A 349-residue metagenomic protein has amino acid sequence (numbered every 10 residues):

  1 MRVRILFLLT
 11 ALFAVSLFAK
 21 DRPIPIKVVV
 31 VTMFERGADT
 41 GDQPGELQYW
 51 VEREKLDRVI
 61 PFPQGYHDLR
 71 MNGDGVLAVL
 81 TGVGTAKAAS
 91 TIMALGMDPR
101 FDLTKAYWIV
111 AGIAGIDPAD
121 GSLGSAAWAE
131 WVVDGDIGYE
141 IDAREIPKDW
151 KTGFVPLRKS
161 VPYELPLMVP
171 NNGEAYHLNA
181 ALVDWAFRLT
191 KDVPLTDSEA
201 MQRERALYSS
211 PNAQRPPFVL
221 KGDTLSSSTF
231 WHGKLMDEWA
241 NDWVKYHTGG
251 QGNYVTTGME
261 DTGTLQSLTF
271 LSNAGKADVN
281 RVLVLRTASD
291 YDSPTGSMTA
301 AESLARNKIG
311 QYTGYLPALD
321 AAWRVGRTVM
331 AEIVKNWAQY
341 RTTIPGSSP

Functional and structural regions predicted by a protein language model:
M1-I5: Positively charged n-region of N-terminal signal peptides that target proteins for export
L6-S16: Bacterial N-terminal signal peptides
K20-P349: Accessory terminal and edge-of-domain segments that mediate assembly/interaction and cofactor placement around
